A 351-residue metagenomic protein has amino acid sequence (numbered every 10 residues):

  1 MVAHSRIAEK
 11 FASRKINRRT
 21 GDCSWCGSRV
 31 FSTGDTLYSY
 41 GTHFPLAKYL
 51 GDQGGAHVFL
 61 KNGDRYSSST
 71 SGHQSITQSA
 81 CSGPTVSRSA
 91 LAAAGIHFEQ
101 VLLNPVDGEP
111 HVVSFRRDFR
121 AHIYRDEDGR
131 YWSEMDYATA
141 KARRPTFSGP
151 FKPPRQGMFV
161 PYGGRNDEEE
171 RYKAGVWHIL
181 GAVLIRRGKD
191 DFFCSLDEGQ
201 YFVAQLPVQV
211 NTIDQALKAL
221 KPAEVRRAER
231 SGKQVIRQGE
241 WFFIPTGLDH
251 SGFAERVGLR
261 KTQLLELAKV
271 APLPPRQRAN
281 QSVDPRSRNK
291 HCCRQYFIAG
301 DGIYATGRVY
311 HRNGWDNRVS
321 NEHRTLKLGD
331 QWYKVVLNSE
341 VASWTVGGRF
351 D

Functional and structural regions predicted by a protein language model:
M1-D351: Terminal leader/tail segments of proteins
